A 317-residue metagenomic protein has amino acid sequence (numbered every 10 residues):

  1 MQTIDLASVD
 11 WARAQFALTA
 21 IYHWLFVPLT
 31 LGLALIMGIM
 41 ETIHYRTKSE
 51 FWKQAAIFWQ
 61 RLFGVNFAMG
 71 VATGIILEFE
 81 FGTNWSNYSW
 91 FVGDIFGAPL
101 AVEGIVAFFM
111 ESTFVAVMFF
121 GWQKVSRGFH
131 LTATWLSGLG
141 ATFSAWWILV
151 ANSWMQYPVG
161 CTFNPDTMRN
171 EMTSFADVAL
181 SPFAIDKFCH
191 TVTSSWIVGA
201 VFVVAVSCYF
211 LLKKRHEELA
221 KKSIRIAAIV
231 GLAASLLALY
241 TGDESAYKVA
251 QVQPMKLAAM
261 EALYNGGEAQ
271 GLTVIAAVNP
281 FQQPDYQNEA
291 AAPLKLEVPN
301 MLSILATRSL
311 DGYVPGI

Functional and structural regions predicted by a protein language model:
M1-I317: Polytopic transmembrane helical bundles with strong interfacial aromatic enrichment
